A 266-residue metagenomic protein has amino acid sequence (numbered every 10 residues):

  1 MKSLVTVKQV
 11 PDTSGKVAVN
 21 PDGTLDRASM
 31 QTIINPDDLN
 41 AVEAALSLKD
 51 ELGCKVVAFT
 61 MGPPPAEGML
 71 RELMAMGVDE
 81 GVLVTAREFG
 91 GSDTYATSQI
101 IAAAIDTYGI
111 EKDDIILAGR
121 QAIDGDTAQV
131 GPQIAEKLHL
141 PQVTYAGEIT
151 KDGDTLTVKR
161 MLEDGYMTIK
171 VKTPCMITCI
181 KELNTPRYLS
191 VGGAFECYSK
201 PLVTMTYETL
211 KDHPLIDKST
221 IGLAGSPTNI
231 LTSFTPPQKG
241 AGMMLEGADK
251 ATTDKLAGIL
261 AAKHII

Functional and structural regions predicted by a protein language model:
M1-I266: N-terminal glycine-rich FAD/FM-binding segment characteristic of electron-transfer flavoproteins
